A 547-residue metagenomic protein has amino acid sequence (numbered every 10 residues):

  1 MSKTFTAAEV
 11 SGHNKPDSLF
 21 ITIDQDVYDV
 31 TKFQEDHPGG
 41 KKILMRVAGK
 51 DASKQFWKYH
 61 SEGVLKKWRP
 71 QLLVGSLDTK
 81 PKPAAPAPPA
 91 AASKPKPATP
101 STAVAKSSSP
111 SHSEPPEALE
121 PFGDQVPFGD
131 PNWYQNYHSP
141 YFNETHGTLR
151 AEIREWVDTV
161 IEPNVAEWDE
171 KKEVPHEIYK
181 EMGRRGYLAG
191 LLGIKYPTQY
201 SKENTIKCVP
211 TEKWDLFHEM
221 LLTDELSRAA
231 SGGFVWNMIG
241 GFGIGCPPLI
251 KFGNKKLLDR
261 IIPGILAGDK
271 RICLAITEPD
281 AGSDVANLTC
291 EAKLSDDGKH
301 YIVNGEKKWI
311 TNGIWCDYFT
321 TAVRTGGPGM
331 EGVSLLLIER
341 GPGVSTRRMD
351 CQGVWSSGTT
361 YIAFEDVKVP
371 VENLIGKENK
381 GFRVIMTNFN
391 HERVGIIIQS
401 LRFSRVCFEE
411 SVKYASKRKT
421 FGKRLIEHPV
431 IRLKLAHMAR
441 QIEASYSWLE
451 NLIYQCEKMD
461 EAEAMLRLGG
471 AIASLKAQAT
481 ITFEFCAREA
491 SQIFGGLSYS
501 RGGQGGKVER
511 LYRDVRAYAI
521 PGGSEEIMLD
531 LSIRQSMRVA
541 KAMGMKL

Functional and structural regions predicted by a protein language model:
M1-P116: Histidine-anchored, small-residue-rich loop motif
S107-A229, F252-L257, G264, G268 (+4 more regions): Alpha-helical interface subdomain recognition
A229-G240: Short, flexible active-site-proximal loops enriched in glycine and acidic residues
G268-I276: A short, Trp-centered hydrophobic/proline-enriched beta-strand micro-motif
K299-S345: A short core secondary-structure module
G341-P370: Flexible, small-/acidic-enriched active-site or ligand-binding loops
D366-V384: Long, acidic (Asp/Glu-rich), low-complexity accessory segments flanking structured domains
